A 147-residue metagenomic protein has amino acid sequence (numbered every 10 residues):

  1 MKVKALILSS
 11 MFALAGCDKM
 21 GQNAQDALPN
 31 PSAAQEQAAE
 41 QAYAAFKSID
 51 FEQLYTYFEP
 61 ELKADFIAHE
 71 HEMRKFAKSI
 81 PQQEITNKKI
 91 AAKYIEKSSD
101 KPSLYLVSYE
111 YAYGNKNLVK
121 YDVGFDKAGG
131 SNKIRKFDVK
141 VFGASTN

Functional and structural regions predicted by a protein language model:
M1-A15: Sec-dependent bacterial lipoprotein signal peptides
C17-S48: Short, low-complexity N-terminal intrinsically disordered segments enriched in polar/charged residues
Q37, E52-P102: Short solvent-exposed beta->alpha transition segments
D50, A68, K78, K127 (+1 more regions): Non-catalytic interaction surface on structured domains
A91-N147: Exposed beta-sheet edge and beta->alpha loop/turn motif
